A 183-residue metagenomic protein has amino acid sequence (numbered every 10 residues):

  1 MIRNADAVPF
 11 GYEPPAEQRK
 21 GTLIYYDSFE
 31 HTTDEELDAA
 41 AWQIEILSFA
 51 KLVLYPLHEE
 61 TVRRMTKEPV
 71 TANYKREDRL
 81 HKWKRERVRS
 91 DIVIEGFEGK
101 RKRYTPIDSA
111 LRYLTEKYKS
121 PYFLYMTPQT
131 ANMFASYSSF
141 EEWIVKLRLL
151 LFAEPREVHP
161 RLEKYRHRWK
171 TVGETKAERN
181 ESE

Functional and structural regions predicted by a protein language model:
M1-E183: Nucleotidyltransferase catalytic core that binds NTPs
